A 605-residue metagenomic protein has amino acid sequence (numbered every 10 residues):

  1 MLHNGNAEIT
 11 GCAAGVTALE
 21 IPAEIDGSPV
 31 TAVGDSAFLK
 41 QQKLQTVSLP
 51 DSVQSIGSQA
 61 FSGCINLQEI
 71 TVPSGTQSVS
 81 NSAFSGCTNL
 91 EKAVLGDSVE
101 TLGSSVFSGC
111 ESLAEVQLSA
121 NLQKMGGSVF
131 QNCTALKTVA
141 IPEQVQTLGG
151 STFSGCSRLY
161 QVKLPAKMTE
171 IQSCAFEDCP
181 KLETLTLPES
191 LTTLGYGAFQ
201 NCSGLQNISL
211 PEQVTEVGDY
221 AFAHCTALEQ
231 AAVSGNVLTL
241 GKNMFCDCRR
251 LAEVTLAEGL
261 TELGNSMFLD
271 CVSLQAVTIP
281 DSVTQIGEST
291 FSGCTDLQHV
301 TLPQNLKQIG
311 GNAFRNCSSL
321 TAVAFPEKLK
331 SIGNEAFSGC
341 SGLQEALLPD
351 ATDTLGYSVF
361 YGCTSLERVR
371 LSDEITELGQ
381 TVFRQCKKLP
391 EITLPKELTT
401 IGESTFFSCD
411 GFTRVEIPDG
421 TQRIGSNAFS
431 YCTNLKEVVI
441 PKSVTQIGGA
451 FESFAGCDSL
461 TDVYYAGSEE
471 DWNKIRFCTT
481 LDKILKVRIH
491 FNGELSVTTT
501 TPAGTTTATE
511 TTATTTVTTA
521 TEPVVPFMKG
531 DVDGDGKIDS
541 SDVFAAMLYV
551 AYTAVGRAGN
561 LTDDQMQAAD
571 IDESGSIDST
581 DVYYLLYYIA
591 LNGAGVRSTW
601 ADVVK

Functional and structural regions predicted by a protein language model:
H3-G5, A14-T31, Q42-S55, I65-S78 (+18 more regions): Structural signature of tandem-repeat unit edges
G5-T10, G15, L378, D533-M547: Extracellular/luminal Pro/Thr/Ser-rich low-complexity repeat and linker "mucin-like" segments that act as
A7-E8, A18, V555-G556: Short, solvent-exposed loop/turn elements at domain surfaces
G34-A37, G57-A60, S80-S85, G103-V106 (+17 more regions): Consensus positions within tandem repeat domains that build extended binding/scaffold surfaces
N473-I484: Short, aromatic/basic amphipathic alpha-helical patches
T500-K605: Cellulosome-associated attachment modules in secreted, modular CAZymes
